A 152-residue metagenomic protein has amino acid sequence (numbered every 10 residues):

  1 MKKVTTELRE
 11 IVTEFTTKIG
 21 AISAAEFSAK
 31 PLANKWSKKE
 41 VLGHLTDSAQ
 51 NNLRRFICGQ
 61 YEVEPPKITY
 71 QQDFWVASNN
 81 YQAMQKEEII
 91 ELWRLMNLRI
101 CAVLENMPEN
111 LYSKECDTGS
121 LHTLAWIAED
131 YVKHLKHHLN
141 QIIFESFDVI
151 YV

Functional and structural regions predicted by a protein language model:
M1-A24, D47-C58, K133: Alpha-helical bundle segments that constitute or directly flank the non-heme di-iron/ferroxidase center
M1-R9, K35-L42, K86-I90, A125-A128: Amphipathic, non-membrane alpha-helical segments in soluble helical-bundle scaffolds
V4-T5, V12-T13, I89, L139-N140 (+1 more regions): Short leucine-rich amphipathic alpha-helices used at interfaces
E7, I11, K18, V76-Y112: Acidic/histidine-rich alpha-helical segments that form the ligand environment of transition-metal centers
T13-F15, A29, E62-E64, R99-C101: N-terminal start-of-chain detector that recognizes signal peptides and the immediate post-cleavage beginning
F15-K18, I22-A25, V63, M107-N110 (+1 more regions): A short secondary-structure junction motif
S28-Q72, K114-V152: Short, contiguous alpha-helical
